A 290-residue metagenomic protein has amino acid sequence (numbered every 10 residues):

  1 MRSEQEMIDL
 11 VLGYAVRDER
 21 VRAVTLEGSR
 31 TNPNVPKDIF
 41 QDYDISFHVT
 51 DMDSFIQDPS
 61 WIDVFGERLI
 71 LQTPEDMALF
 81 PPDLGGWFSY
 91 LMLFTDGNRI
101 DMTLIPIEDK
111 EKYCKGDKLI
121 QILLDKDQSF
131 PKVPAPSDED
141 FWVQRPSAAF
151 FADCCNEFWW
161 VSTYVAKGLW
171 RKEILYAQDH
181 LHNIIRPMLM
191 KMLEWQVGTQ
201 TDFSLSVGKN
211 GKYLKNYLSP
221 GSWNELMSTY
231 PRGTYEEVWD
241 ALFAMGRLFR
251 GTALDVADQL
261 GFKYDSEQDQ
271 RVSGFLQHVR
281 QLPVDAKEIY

Functional and structural regions predicted by a protein language model:
M1-E19, E27-D38, S46-T103: Metal-dependent nucleotidyltransferase catalytic core
E4, L10, E19, D51-I62 (+5 more regions): Short, surface-exposed, charge-dense and proline/glycine-enriched linear segments
P36-D38, C114-G116, V207: Short aromatic-enriched loop/helix-cap "lid" or pocket-rim segments at secondary-structure transitions that line
I62, L119-Q121, D127, G211 (+1 more regions): Generic secondary-structure boundary/loop-capping signal
G66-H182, H278-L282, Y290: Conserved NTP/Mg2+-binding pocket subregion across the NTase superfamily
W142-Y290: Conserved nucleotidyltransferase catalytic core and NTase-mimicking acidic/glycine-rich helix/loop elements in nucleic
